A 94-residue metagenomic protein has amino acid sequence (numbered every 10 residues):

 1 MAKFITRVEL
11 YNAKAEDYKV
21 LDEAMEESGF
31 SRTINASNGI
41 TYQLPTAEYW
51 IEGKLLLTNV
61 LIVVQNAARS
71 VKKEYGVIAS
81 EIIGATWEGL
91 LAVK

Functional and structural regions predicted by a protein language model:
M1-F4, A13: Long, hydrophobic N-terminal alpha-helical segment
I5-E9, W50: Short glycine-rich or small-residue beta-strand-to-loop segments that form or flank ligand, phosphate, metal/Fe-S
E9-E16: Short, surface-exposed ligand-recognition loops at beta-strand->loop->(often short) alpha-helix junctions that present
Y18-S37: Short, flexible N-terminal segments of the mature chain
S31-K73: Short, intrinsically disordered low-complexity segments
N66-L91: C-terminal structural segments of small proteins and small subunits
